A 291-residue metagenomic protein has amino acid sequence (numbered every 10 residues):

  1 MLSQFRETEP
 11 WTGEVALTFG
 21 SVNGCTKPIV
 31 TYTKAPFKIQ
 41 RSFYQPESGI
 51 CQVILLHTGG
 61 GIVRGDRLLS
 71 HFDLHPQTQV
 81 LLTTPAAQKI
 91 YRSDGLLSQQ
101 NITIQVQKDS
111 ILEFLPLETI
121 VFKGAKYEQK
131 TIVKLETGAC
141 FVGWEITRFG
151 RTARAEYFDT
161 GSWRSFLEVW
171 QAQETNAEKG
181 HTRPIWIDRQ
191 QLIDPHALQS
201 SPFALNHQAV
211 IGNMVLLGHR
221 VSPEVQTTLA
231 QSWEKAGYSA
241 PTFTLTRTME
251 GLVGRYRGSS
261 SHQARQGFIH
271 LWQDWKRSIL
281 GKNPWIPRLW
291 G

Functional and structural regions predicted by a protein language model:
M1-E118, K123, R277: N-terminal, charged/glycine-rich beta-strand/loop interface patches
T12-A16, I50-Q52, R67-L69, Q99-N101 (+6 more regions): Broad gene-expression machinery/nucleic-acid interaction feature
F19-N23, L74-P76, Q88, K108-S110 (+6 more regions): Beta-strand elements of well-folded, non-transmembrane domains
K38-R41, Y91-L97, G124-K126, T152-E156 (+2 more regions): A short, polar/proline- and glycine-enriched secondary-structure boundary/capping micro-motif
Q79-L81, I111-E113, C140-V142, G212-N213 (+2 more regions): Structural motif
P85-I90, E118-I120, I146-F149, Q190-P195: Short, solvent-exposed aromatic-acidic interface loops
L96-D159, L167-E168: Internal, conserved structured core segments that host functional sites
T147, R151-G291: A structural signal for small-residue-enriched, beta-sheet-centric alpha/beta enzyme cores and oligomeric scaffold folds
